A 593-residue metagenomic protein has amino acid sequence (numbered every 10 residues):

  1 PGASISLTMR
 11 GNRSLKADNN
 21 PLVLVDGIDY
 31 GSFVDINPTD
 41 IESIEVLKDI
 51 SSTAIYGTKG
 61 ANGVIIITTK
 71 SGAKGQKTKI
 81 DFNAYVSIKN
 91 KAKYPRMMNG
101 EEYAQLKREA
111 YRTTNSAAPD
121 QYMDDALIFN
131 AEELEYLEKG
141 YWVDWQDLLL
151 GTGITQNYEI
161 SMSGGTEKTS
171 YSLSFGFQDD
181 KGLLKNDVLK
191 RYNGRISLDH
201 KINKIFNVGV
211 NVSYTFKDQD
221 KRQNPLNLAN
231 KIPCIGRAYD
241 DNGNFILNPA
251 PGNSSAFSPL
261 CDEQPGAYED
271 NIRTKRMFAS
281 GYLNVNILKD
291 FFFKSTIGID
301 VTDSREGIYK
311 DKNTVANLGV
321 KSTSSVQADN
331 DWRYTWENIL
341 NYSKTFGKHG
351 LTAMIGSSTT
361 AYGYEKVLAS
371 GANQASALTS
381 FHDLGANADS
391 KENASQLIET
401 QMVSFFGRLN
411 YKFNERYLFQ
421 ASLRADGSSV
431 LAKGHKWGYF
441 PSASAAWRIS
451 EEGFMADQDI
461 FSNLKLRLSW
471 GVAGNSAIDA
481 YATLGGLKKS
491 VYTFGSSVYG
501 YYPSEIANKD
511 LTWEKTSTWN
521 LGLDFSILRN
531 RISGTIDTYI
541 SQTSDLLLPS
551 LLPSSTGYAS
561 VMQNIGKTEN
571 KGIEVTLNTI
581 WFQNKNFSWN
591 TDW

Functional and structural regions predicted by a protein language model:
P1, I5, L15-A17, P21 (+5 more regions): Residues embedded in well-ordered regular secondary structure
P1-A3, I36-T39, Y56-A61, D187-K190 (+2 more regions): Short, glycine-/polar-rich solvent-exposed loops and beta-turns at beta-strand/coil boundaries
M9-R13, V25-D26, K48, T69-S71 (+6 more regions): Flexible glycine-/small-residue-rich
S14-K16, Y30-S32, I50-I55, G72-G75 (+6 more regions): Short beta-strands and strand-coil junctions in structured, solvent-facing domains, enriched
N20, Q156, R191, S197-F206 (+3 more regions): Extracellular/periplasmic, surface-exposed regions of secreted and cell-surface proteins
P21, D26-A54: Short acidic/polar hinge/loop motifs at secondary-structure boundaries that mediate gating or recognition
G60, A73, G164-K168, F177 (+3 more regions): A generic beta-sheet turn/junction motif
M97-M98, E102-W145, I235-G266, T379-E392 (+2 more regions): Flexible glycine-rich, low-complexity coil/linker segments exposed to the extracellular/periplasmic environment
